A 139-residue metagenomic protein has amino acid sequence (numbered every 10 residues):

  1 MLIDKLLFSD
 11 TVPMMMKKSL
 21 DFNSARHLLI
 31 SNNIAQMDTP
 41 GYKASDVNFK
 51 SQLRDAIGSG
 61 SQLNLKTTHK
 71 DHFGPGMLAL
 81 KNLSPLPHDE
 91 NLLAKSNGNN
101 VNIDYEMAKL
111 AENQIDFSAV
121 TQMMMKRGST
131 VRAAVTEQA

Functional and structural regions predicted by a protein language model:
M1-A139: Amphipathic alpha-helical polymerization modules
